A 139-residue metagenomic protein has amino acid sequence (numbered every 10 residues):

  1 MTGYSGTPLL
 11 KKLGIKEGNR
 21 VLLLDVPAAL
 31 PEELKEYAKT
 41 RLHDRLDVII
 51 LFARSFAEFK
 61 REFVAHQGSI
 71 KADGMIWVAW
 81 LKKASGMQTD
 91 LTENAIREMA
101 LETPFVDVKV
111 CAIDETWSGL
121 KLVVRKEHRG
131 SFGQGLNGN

Functional and structural regions predicted by a protein language model:
M1-L34: N-terminal, charge-rich interaction modules
Y37-L46: Short acidic low-complexity segments
I49-F59: Short, glycine-rich nucleotide/cofactor-binding loops
K60-N94: Mid-chain, well-packed structural core segment of small domains
D90-K109: Conserved Class I S-adenosyl-L-methionine
E115-S118: Short acidic/glycine-enriched loop/turn segments that link adjacent beta-strands
K126-N139: Flexible, glycine-/basic-rich loop-and-beta segments that form/coincide with the SAM-dependent methyltransferase
